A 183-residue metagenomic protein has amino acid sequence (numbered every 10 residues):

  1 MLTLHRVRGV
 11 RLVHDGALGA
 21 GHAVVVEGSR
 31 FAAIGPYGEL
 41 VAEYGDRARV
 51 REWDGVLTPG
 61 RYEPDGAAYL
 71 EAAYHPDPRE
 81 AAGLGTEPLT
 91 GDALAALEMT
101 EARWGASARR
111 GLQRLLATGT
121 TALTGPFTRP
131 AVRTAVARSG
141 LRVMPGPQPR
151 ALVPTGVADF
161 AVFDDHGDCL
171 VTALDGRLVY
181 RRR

Functional and structural regions predicted by a protein language model:
M1-G45, P149-G167, L174-R183: N-terminal metal-binding scaffold of metallo-dependent hydrolase/deaminase domains
L2-G9, E39-D92, E101-A102, A106-S107: Replace "His-x-His-based motif
V7-G9, D54, T124-R129, D164: Structural motif
V26-G28, R51-E52, L57, A173: Short, acidic, Ser/Thr-enriched surface-loop or helix-capping motifs
R47-R51, V143, T172: Conserved beta-strand scaffold positions in the cores of enzyme catalytic domains, especially in NTP/NDP-utilizing
P64, Y69, R114, V136-V143: PP2C/PPM-type serine/threonine phosphatase catalytic domain
A95-T118: Alpha-helix-centered segments that form part of catalytic cores
T121-P149: Active-site loop-helix segments enriched in His/Asp/Glu that coordinate and activate a nucleophilic water at divalent
